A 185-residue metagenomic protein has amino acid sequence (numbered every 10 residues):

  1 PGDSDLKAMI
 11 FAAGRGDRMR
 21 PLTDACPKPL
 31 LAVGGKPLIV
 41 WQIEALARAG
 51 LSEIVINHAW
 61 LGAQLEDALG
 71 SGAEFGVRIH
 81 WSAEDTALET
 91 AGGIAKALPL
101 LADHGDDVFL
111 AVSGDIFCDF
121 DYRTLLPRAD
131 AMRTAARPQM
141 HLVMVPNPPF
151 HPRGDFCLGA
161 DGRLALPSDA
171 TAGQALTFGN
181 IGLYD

Functional and structural regions predicted by a protein language model:
P1-I10, R18, A32, K36-V112 (+1 more regions): Conserved N-terminal catalytic core of the sugar/cofactor nucleotidyltransferase
R15, G114-I116: Active-site metal-binding loops of divalent metal-dependent hydrolases
G16-R18, A136: Glycine-rich "HGGG/HGxG" loop immediately N-terminal to the catalytic nucleophile of the alpha/beta-hydrolase
D24-K28: Short alpha-helical oligomerization interface
P29, R78-H80, Q139, R163: Conserved beta-strand segments of alpha/beta enzyme cores
W60, D115, N147: Flexible, active-site-proximal loop/turn residues at the rims of small-molecule/cofactor binding pockets and catalytic
D67, C118-D185: Conserved core of the sugar-phosphate nucleotidyltransferase
